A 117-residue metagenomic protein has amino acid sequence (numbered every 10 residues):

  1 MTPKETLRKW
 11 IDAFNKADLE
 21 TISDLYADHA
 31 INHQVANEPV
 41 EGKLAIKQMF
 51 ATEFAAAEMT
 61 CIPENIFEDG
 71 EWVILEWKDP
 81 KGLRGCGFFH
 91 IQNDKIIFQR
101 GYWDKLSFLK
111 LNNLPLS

Functional and structural regions predicted by a protein language model:
M1-A17, L25: Short, aromatic-enriched amphipathic alpha-helices that serve as compact interaction elements
M1-K4, V35-V40, Q99: Short charge-dense sequence patches
L19-D69: A solvent-exposed, acidic/Ser-Thr-rich amphipathic alpha-helical stretch
K47-S117: A beta-strand edge to alpha-helix "cap/lid" segment located at domain peripheries
